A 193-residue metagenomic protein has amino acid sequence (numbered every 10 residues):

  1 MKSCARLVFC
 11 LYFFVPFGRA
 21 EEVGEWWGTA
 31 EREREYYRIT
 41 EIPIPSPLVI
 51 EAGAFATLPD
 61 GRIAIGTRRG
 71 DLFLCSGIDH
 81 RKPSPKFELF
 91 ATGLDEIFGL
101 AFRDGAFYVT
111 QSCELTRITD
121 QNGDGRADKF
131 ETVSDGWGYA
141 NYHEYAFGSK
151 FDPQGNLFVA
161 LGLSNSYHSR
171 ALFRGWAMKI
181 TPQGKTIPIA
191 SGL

Functional and structural regions predicted by a protein language model:
M1-C4: N-terminal secretory signal peptides that target proteins for export/translocation
R6-P16: Bacterial N-terminal signal peptides
E21-L193: Beta-propeller blade termini and top-face loops
